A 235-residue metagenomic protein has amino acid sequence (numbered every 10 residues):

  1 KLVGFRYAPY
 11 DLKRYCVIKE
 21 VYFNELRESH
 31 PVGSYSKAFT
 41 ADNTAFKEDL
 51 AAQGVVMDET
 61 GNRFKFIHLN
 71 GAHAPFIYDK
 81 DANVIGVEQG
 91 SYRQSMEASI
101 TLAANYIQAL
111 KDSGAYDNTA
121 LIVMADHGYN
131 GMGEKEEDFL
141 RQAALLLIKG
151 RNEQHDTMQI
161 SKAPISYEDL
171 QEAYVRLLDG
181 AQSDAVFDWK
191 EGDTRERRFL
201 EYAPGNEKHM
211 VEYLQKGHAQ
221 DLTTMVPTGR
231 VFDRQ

Functional and structural regions predicted by a protein language model:
K1-Q235: Catalytic domains that recognize anionic headgroups
